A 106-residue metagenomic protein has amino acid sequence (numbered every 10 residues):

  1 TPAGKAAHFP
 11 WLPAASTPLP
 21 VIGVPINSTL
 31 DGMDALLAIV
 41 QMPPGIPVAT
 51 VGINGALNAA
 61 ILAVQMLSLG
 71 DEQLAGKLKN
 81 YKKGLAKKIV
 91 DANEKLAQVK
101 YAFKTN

Functional and structural regions predicted by a protein language model:
T1-P25: Glycine-rich phosphate-binding loop
P2-A3, T29-M33: A general structural motif
K5, S28, G55: Glycine-/small-residue-rich active-site loops that bind phosphorylated ligands and cofactors
D31-N106: C-terminal binding/interaction regions
